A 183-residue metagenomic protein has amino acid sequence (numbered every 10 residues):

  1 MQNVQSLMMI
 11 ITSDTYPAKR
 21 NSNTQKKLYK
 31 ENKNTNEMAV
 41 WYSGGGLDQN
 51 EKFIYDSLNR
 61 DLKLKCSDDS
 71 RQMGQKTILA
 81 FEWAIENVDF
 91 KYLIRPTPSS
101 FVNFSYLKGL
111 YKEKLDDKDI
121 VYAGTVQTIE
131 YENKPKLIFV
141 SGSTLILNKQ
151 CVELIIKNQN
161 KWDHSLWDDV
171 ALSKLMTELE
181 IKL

Functional and structural regions predicted by a protein language model:
M1-N23: N-proximal low-complexity "stem/linker" segments adjacent to membrane-targeting elements
N3, N21-E37: Short, acidic, metal-binding catalytic loop of nucleotide-sugar glycosyltransferases
L7-I11, A39-V40, T144-I146, K174: Conserved, well-structured core segments
Q25-K27, Q49-N50, T77-W83, E132-N133 (+1 more regions): Eukaryotic intrinsically disordered and solvent-exposed regulatory patches
K27-E31, L79-N87, L110-E113: A generic secondary-structure signal
V40-K91, F101-S105: Active-site-proximal specificity loops/subdomain of glycosyltransferases
D68, G74, Y92-P96, S100-L183: Conserved catalytic core of nucleotide-sugar-dependent glycosyltransferases
